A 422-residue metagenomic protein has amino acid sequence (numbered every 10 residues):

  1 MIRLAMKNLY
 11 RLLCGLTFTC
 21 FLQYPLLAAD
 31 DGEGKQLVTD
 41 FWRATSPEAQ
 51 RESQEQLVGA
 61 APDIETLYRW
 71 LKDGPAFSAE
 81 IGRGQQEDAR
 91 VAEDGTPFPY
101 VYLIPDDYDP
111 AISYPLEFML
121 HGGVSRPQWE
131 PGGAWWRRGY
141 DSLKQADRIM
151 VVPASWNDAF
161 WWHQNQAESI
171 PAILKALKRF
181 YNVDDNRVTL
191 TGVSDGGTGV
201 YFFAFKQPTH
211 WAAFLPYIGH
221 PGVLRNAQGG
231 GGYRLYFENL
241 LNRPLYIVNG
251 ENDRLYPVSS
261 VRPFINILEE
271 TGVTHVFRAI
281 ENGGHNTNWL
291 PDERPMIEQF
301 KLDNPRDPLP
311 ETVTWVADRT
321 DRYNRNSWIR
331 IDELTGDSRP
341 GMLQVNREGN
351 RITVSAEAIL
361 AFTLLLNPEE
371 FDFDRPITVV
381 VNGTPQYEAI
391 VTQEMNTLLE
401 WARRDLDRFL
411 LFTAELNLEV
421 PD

Functional and structural regions predicted by a protein language model:
L13-Y24: Bacterial N-terminal signal peptides
A29-Y114, P385, Q393-L411, D422: A domain-start/cap signature at the N-terminus of enzymes
D106-I112, A159-D195, F205-W211: Gly/Ser-rich "nucleophile elbow"/oxyanion-hole loop immediately N-terminal to the catalytic nucleophile in hydrolases
L116, L120-R179: Active-site machinery of serine-nucleophile hydrolases
N186-N239: Primarily recognizes the serine-hydrolase "nucleophile elbow" in alpha/beta-hydrolase and SGNH/GDSL folds
L240, Y246-N249: Short beta-strand/loop motif that positions the catalytic acidic residue of the alpha/beta-hydrolase fold
R254, V258-I352, E357-A358: C-terminal catalytic histidine-bearing segment of alpha/beta-hydrolase fold enzymes
V316-D422: C-terminal beta-sandwich/jelly-roll accessory domains of carbohydrate-active enzymes
